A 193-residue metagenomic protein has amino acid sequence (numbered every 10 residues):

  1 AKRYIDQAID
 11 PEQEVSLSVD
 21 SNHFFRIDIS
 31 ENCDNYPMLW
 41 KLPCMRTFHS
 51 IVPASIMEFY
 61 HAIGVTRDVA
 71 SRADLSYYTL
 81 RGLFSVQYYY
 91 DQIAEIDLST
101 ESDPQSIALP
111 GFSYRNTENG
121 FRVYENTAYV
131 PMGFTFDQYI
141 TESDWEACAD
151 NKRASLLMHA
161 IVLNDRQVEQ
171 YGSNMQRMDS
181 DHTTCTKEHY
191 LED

Functional and structural regions predicted by a protein language model:
A1-T47, Y124: Extracytoplasmic
K2-Q7, V52, I56, Y190-D193: Membrane-helix boundary/interfacial segments in multi-pass membrane proteins
Q7-P11, D20, A73-D74, T79-L83 (+2 more regions): Active-site-proximal structural scaffolding
S18, L39, F59-A62, C148-N151 (+1 more regions): Residues that form generic nucleotide/phosphate-binding pockets
D34, V52, I96: Positions that flank functional sites
P37-S50, A54, A128, M132-F134: Flexible, active-site-adjacent loop/turn segments at secondary-structure boundaries
C44-L83: Luminal/periplasmic acceptor-recognition loop/helix of membrane-associated glycosyltransferases
T47, T79-D193: Flexible, solvent-exposed extracytoplasmic
